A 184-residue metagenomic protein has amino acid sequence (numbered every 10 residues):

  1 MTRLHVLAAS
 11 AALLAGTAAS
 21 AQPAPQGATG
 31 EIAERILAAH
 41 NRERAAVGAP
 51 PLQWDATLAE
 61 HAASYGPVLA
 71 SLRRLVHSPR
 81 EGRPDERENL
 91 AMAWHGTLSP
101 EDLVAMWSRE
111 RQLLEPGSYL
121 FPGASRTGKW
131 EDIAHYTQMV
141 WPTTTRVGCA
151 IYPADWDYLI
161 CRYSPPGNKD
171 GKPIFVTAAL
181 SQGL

Functional and structural regions predicted by a protein language model:
M1-L7: N-terminal export leaders
A8-A15: Bacterial N-terminal signal peptides
L13, Y65-L69, W107-R111: Alpha-helix boundary/capping residues
A19-P23: Boundary at the C-terminal end of the N-terminal hydrophobic targeting segment
A24-R87: Short, well-ordered surface patches within globular domains
P84-L184: A well-ordered secondary-structure block
